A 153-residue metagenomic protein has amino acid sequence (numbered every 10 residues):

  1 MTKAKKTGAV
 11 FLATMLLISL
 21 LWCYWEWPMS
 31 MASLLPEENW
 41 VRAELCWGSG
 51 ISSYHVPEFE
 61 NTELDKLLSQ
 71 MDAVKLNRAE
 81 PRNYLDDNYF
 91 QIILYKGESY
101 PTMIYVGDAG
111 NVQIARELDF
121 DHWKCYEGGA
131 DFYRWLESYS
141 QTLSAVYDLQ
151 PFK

Functional and structural regions predicted by a protein language model:
T2-K153: Function-determining sites in protein domains
